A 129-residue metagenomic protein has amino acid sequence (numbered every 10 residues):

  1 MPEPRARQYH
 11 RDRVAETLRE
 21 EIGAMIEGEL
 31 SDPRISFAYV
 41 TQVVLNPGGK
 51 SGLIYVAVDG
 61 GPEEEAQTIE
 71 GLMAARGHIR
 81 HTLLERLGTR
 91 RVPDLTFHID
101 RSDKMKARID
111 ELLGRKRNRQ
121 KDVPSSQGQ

Functional and structural regions predicted by a protein language model:
M1-S51, A57-Q129: Charge-rich, low-complexity N-terminal segments
